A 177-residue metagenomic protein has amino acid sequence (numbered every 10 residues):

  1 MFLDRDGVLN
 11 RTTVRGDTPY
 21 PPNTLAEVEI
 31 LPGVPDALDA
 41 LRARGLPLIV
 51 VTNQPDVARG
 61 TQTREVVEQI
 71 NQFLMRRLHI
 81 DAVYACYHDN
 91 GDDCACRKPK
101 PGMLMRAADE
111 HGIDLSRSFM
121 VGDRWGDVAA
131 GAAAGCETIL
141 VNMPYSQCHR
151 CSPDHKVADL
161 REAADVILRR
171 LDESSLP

Functional and structural regions predicted by a protein language model:
M1-I49: Active-site neighborhood of HAD-like aspartate-dependent phosphohydrolases
D6, P55, K100: Anionic group-transfer/hydrolysis microenvironments
R11-T13, Y87, N142: Residue-level signal for short segments within beta-strands and strand-turn junctions of well-structured beta-sheet
T12, G60, V166: Residues that scaffold the ATP/ADP-binding catalytic core of kinase and kinase-like folds
T18-P21, D56-G60, N90-C94, Q147-R150: A short acidic, helix-capping loop that chelates divalent metal ions and anchors anionic groups
V28, T61, S118-F119: Residue-level marker of alpha-helix boundaries and capping positions
V34-N71, I80-D92, G131: Substrate-recognition element of Asp-dependent hydrolases with the DxDx(T/V) motif
E65-A82, G91-M120, R124-P177: Asp-based, Mg2+/Mn2+-dependent phosphohydrolase catalytic module
